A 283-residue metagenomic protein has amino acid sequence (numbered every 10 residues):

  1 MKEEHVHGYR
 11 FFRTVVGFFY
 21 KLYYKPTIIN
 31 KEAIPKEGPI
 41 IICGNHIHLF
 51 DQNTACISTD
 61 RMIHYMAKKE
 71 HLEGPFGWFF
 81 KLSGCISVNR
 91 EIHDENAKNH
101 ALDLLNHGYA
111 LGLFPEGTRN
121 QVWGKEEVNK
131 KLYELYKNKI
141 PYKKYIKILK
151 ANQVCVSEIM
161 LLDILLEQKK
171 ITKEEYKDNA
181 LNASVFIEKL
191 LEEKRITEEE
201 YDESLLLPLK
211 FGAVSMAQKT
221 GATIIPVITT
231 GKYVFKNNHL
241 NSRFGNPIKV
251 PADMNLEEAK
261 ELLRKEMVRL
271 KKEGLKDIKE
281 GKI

Functional and structural regions predicted by a protein language model:
M1-G8, K98-I283: Non-catalytic C-terminal accessory region of glycerolipid acyltransferases and related lyso-lipid remodeling enzymes
V6-Y24, G77, K81-G84: Short hydrophobic helices that act as membrane-entry/anchoring signals
F12, K36-H93, H100, K125 (+4 more regions): Catalytic core of membrane glycerolipid acyltransferases/transacylases, capturing the structured, soluble-facing
T14-H46: Helix-to-loop junction immediately C-terminal to a conserved catalytic motif
V15-V16, L82-N89, R195-Y201: Short, basic, glycine/proline-bearing loop/turn elements
L22, E37, L82-S83, H107-G108 (+1 more regions): Structured helix-beta-strand junction loops
P26-K31, F50-Q52, L72, K98-N99 (+1 more regions): A generic local structural motif
E32, H93, T230: Residue-level "edge-of-site" marker
